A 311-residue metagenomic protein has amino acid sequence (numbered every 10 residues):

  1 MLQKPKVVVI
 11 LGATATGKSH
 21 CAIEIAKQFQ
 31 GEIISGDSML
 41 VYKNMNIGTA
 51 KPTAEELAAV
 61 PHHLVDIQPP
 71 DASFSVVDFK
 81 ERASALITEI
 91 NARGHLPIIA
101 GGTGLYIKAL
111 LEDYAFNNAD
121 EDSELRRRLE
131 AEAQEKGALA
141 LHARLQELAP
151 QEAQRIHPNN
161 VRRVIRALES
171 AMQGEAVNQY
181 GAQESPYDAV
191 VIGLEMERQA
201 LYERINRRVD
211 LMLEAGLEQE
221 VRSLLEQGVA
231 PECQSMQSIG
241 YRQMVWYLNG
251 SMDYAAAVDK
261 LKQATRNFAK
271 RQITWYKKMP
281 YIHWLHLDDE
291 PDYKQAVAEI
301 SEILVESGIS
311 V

Functional and structural regions predicted by a protein language model:
M1-V311: Phosphate/pyrophosphate-binding catalytic cores of soluble transferases and nucleic-acid-acting enzymes
